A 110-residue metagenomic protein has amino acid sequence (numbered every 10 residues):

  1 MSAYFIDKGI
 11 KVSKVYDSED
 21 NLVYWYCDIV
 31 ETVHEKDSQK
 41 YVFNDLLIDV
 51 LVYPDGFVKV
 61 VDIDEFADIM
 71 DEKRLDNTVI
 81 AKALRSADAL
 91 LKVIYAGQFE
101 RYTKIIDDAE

Functional and structural regions predicted by a protein language model:
M1-Y26, V30-E35, Y41-I48: Phosphate/ribose-recognition catalytic cores of enzymes acting on nucleotide-derived substrates
I6, I10, I29, I48 (+5 more regions): Weak global preference for isoleucine
G9, K73-R74, G97, E110: Glycine-centered secondary-structure boundary/capping sites
K36-D37, M70: A generic structural signal for short coil/turn motifs at secondary-structure boundaries
S38-Q39, D62: Short, conserved acidic/polar surface loops in the N-terminal third of protein domains
L46-L90: A hydrophobic, small-residue-rich beta->alpha segment in the mid-to-C-terminal subdomain of diverse proteins
S86-E110: Cysteine/selenocysteine-centered motifs that mediate thiol-based redox chemistry or coordinate metal-sulfur cofactors
